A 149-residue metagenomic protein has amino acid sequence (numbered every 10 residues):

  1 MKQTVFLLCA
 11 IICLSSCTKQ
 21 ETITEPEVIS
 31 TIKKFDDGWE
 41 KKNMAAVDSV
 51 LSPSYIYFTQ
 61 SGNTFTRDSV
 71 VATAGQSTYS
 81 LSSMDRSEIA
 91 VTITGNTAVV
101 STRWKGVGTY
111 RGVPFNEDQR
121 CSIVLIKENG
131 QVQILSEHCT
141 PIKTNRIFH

Functional and structural regions predicted by a protein language model:
M1-T4: Positively charged n-region of N-terminal signal peptides that target proteins for export
F6-C9: Sec-dependent N-terminal signal peptides
L14-S16: C-terminal motif of bacterial Sec signal peptides marking the signal peptidase cleavage site
T18-S49, I56-H149: A beta-strand edge to alpha-helix "cap/lid" segment located at domain peripheries
